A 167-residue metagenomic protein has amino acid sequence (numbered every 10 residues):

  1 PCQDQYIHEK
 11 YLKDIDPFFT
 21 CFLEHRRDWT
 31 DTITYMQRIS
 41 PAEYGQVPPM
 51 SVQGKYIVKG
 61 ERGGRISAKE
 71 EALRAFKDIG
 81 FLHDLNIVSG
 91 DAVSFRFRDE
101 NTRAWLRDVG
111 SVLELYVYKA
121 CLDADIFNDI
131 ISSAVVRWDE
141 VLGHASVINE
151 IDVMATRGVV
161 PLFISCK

Functional and structural regions predicted by a protein language model:
P1-K167: Intrinsically disordered, low-complexity Ser/Thr/Pro/Gly-rich regulatory segments
